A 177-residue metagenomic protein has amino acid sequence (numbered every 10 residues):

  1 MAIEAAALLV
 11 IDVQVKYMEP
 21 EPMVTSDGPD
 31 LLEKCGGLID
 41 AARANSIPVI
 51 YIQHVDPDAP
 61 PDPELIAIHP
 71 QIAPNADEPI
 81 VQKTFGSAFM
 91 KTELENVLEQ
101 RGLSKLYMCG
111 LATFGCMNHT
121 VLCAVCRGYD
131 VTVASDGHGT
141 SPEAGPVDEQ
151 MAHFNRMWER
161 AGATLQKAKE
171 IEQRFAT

Functional and structural regions predicted by a protein language model:
A2-A7, E33-D40, P57-T177: Active-site-adjacent betaalpha module
L8-V13: N-terminal nucleotide-binding beta1-loop-alpha1 segment
K16-P20: Short acidic, Gly/Ser-rich segments with clustered Asp/Glu that frequently serve as metal-coordination loops in enzyme
P22-I50: A short alpha/beta connector and helix-capping loop motif
